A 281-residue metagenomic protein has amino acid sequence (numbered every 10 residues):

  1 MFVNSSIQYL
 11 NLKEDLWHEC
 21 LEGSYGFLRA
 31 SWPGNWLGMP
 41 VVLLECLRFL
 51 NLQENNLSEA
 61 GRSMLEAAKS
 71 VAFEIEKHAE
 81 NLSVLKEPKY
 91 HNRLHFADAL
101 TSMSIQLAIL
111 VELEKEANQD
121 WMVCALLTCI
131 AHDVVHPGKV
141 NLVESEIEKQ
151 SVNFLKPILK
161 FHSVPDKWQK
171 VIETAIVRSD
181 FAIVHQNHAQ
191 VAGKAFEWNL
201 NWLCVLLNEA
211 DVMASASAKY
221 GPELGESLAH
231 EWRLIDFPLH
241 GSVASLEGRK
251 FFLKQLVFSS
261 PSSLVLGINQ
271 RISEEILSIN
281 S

Functional and structural regions predicted by a protein language model:
F2-L52, S102-Q119, A131, V135 (+1 more regions): Divalent metal-dependent phosphate-bond-processing catalytic cores, especially two-metal-ion Mg2+/Mn2+ enzymes that act
S24-W32, S70-L100, V135-G138: Active-site flanking loop/helix segments enriched in acidic
L52-L82: Short alpha-helical hairpin
A68-A79, A125-I130, I172-D180, L206-A210: Short alpha-helical scaffolding segments that buttress acidic/His motifs in well-ordered protein cores
N92-H95, A117-L127, V143-I147, W198-W202: Secondary-structure capping and boundary motifs in well-ordered enzyme cores
F96, M103, I147-H188, L246-G248 (+1 more regions): Histidine- and acidic-residue-rich, metal-dependent catalytic cores
A99, W121-V140, S151, E173-D180: His-Asp-centered metal-binding catalytic motifs of divalent-metal-dependent phosphohydrolases/nucleases
L110-A117, N141-L142, I158-W168, K219-P222: Inter-helical turn/loop segments and adjacent helix faces that build the functional surface of alpha-helical bundle
